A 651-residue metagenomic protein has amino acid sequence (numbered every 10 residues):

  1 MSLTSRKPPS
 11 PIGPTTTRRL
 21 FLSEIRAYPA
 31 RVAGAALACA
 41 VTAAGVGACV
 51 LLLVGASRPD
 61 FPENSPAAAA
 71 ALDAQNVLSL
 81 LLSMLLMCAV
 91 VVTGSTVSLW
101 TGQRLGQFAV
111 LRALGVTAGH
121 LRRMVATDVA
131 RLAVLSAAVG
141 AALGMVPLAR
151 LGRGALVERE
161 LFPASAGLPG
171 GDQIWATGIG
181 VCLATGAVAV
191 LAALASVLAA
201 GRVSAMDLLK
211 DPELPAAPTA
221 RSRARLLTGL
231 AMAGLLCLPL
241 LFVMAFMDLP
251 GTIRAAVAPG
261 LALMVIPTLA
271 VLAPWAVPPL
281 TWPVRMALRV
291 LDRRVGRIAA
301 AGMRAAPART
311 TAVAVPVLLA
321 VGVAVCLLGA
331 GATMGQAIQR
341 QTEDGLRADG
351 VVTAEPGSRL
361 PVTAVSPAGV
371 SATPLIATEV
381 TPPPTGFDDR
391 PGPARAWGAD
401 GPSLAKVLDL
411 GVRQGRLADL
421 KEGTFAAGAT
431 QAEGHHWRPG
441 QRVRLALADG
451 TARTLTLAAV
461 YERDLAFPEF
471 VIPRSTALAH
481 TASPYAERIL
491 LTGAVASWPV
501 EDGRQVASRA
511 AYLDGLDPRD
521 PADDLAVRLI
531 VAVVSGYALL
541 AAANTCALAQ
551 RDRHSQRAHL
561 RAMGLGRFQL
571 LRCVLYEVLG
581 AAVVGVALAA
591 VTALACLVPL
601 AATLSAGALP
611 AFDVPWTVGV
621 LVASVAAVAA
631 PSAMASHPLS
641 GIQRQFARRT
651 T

Functional and structural regions predicted by a protein language model:
M1-L52, D73-N76, A89, A176 (+5 more regions): Alpha-helical transmembrane segments, especially those used as permease/efflux helices and single-pass anchors
T15, R19, G201-P218, L639-T651: Short cytosolic juxtamembrane segments of multi-pass membrane proteins
L20, Y28-A33, V91-A133, P212 (+1 more regions): Interfacial "coupling" helices/loops that link adjacent transmembrane helices in transporter permeases
L52-S83, T252-L263, Q505-L540, L548-R551: Peri-transmembrane interface segments
L53-P59, A141-T177, L241-V257, V586-S624 (+1 more regions): Short helix-loop junctions at transmembrane helix boundaries
A68-M87, E158-L194, P215-A231, D524-V527 (+4 more regions): Conserved transmembrane alpha-helices of multi-pass membrane proteins, especially helix-helix packing segments enriched
L263, L272-Q431, Q441-R442, A452: Juxtamembrane segments of multi-pass membrane proteins
G345, V460-V495, A507-L513: Small-residue transmembrane helix packing/gating motifs
